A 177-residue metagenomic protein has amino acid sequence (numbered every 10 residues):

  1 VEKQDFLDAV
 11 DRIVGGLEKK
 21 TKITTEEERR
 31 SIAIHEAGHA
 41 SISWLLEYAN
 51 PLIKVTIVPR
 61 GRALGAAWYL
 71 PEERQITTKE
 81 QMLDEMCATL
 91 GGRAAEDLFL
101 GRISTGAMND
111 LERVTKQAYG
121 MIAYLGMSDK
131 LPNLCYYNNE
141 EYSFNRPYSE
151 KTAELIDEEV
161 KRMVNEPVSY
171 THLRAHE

Functional and structural regions predicted by a protein language model:
V1-D5, I13-R30, G126-P132: C-terminal helical "lid" subdomain and adjoining coupling/linker elements of P-loop NTPases
V1-D8, H172-E177: Short intrinsically disordered, low-complexity coil segments enriched in acidic
L7-R12, G61-A63: Short, conserved phosphate-binding/catalytic loop or strand-edge motifs used in phosphoryl-/nucleotidyl-transfer
R30-I34, A40-R174: Soluble catalytic regions of large protease machineries
